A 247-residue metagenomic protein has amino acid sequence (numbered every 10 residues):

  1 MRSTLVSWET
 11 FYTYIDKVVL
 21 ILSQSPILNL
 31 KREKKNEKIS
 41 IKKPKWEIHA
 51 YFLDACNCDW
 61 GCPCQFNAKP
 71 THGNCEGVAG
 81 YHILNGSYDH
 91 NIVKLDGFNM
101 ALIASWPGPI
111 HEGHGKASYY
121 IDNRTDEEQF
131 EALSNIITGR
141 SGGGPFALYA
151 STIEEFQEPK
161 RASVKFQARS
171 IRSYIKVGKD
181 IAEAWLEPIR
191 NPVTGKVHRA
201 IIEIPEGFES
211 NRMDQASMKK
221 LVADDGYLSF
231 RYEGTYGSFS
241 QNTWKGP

Functional and structural regions predicted by a protein language model:
R2-S3, R32: Basic polycationic patches enriched in arginine
F11-Y14: Aromatic (phenylalanine/tyrosine) cluster motif
K17-N36: Short, Lys/Arg-enriched N-terminal segments with co-localized hydrophobic residues within the first ~10-30 amino acids
K42-Y88: N-terminal ordered "arm"
G73-G144: Aromatic- and glycine-enriched beta-alpha-beta binding-site module
G115, Y119-P192: Charged linear interaction tracts used for macromolecular binding and regulation
I189-P247: Extended, charged low-complexity segments that frequently continue into or abut oligomerization scaffolds
